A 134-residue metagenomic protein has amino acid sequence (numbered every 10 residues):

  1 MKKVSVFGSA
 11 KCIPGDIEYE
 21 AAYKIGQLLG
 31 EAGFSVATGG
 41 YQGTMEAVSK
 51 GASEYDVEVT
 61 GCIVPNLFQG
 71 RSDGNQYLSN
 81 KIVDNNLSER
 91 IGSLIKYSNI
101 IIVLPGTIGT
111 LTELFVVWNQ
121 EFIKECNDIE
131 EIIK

Functional and structural regions predicted by a protein language model:
M1-T60: Glycine-rich beta-alpha loop segments
G15-I17, L111-F115: Glycine/threonine-rich flexible loop motifs
L28, G51-A52, S93-L94, V116 (+1 more regions): Hydrophobic/aromatic ligand-binding patch that stacks against planar heteroaromatic rings of cofactors or nucleotides
L28-S35, Y97-I101, N127-E131: Short, surface-exposed connector motifs at secondary-structure boundaries
F34-G39, R90-I95, E113, I133-K134: Short C-terminal domain-edge/linker segments immediately following a structured domain
G43-P105, G109-T110: Acidic/glycine-enriched connector segments
E58, C62-P65, L104, L111 (+1 more regions): Short, acidic/small-residue loops that bind anionic groups at enzyme active sites
